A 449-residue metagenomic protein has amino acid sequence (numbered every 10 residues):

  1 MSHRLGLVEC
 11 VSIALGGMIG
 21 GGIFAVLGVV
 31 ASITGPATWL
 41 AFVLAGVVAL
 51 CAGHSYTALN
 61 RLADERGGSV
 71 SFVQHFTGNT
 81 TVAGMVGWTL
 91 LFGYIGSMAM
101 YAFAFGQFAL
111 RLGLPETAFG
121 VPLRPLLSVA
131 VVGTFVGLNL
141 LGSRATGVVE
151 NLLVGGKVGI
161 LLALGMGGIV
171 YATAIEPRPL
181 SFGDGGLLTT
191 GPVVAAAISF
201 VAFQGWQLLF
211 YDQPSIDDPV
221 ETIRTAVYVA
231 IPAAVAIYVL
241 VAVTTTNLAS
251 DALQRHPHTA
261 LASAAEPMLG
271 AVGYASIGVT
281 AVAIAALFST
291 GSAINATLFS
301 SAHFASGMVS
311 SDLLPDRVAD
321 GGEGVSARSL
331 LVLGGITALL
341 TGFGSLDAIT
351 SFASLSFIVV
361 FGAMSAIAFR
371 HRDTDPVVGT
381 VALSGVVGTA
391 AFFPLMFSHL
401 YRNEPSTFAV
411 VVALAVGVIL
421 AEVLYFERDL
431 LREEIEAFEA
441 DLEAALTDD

Functional and structural regions predicted by a protein language model:
M1-V26, I33, L50, H54-T57 (+2 more regions): Membrane-interface "cap" regions at the ends of multi-pass membrane proteins
G28-G35, A104, R111-V121, A145-L153 (+4 more regions): Transmembrane helix-loop boundary segments of multi-pass membrane transporters
T34-W39, Y56-A83, A109-G113, A252-A265 (+2 more regions): Flexible loop linkers connecting adjacent transmembrane helices in multi-pass alpha-helical membrane transporters
C51-A58, L62-V132, V136-G137, A286-S306 (+1 more regions): Hydrophobic transmembrane alpha-helices that form the core helical bundles of multi-pass secondary transporters
S71-Q74, N79, L114, A234-N295 (+1 more regions): TM-loop-TM module centered on a large, flexible mid-protein loop between adjacent transmembrane helices in multi-pass
E116-R124, N151-V279, E433-A440: Helix-loop-helix junctions that connect adjacent transmembrane segments in multi-pass membrane transporters
P125-A172, Y228, S354-A363, T380-G385 (+1 more regions): Membrane-interface loop-to-helix entry segments
Y171-A174, R370-D449: A generic transmembrane alpha-helix motif of multi-pass inner-membrane proteins
